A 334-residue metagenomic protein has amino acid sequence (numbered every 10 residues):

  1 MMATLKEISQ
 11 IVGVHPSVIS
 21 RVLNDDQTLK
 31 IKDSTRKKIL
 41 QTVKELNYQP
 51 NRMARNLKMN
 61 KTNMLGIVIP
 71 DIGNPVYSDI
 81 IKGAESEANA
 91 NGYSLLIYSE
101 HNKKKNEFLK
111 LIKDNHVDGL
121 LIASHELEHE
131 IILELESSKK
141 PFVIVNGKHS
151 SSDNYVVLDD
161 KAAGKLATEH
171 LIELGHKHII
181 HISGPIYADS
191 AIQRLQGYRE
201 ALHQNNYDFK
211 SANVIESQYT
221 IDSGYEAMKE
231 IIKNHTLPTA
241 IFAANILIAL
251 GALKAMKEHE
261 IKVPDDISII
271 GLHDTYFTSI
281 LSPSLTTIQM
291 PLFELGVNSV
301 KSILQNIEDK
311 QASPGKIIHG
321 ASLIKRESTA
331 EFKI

Functional and structural regions predicted by a protein language model:
M1-K61: N-terminal helix-turn-helix DNA-binding module of bacterial transcription factors
A3, M59-E169, E173, K233: Alpha-helical recognition/docking segments in bacterial nutrient-uptake and carbohydrate-utilization systems
P16-R21, L57-D71, H170, H178-P185: Short beta-strand segments enriched in small/hydrophobic residues
R21-V22, T42, N56, A201 (+3 more regions): Amphipathic alpha-helical segments that mediate coupling or scaffolding at interfaces
Q49, N89-S94, P141, K177 (+2 more regions): Residue-level detector of anion-binding/catalytic polar loops
I69-S78, I97-K104, V156-L166, I182-A227 (+4 more regions): Hinge/beta->alpha junction and helix N-cap segments in small-molecule ligand-binding domains
K229-I334: Flexible loop/turn connectors
